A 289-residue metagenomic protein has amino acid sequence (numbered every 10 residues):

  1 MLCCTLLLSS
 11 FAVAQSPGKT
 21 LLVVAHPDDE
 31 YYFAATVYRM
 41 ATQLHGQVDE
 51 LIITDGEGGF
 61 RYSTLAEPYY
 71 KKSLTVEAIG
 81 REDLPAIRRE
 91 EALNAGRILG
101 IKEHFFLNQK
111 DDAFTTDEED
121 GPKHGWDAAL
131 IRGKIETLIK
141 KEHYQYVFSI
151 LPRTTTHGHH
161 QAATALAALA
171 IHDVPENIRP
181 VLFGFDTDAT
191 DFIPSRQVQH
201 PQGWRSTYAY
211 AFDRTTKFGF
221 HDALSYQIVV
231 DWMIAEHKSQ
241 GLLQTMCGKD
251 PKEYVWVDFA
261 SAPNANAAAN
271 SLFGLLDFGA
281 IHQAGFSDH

Functional and structural regions predicted by a protein language model:
M1-S10: Bacterial N-terminal signal peptides
C4, A14-V23, D120-H289: Metal-dependent de-N-acetylase/amidase catalytic core
V13-E142, L169: Active-site rim/loop-helix segments in enzyme catalytic domains that contact anionic ligands
